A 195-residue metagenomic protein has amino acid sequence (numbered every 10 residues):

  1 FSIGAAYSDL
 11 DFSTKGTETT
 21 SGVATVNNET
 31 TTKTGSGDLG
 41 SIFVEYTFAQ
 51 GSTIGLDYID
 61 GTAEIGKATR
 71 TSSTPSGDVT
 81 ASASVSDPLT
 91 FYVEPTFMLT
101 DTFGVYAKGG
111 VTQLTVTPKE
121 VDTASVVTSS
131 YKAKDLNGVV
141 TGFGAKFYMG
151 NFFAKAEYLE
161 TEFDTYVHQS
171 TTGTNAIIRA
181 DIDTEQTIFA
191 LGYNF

Functional and structural regions predicted by a protein language model:
F1-F195: Gram-negative outer-membrane beta-barrel domains
